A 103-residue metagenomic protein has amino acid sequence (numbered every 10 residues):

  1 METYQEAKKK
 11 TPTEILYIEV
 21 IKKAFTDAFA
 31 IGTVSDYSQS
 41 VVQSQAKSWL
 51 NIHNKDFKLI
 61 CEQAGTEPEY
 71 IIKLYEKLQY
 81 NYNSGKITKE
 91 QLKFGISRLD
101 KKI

Functional and structural regions predicted by a protein language model:
M1-I103: Charged interaction scaffolds used for protein-protein
